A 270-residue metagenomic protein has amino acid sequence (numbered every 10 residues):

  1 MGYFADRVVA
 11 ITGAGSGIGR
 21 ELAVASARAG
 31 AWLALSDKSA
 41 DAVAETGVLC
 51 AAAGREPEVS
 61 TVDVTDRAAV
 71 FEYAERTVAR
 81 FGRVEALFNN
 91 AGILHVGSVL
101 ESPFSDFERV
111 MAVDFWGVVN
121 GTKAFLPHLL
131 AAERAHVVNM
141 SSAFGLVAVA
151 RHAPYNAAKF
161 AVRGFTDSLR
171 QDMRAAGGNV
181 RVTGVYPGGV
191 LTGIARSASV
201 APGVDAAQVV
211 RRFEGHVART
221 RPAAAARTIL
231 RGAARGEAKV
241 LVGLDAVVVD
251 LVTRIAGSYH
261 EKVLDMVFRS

Functional and structural regions predicted by a protein language model:
G2-A34: Canonical Rossmann dinucleotide-binding motif of NAD(H)/NADP(H)-dependent dehydrogenases/reductases, specifically
A29-E45: Conserved glycine-rich Rossmann-like NAD(P)H-binding loop of the short-chain dehydrogenase/reductase
T61-E72, F104: The beta1-alpha1 cofactor-binding region of Rossmann-like NAD(H)/NADP(H)-dependent oxidoreductases
S98-V99, P103-E108: Substrate-binding pocket helix/loop in short-chain dehydrogenase/reductase
T122, A158: Active-site helix of classical SDR
S142: Residue(s) in the substrate-gating loop at a strand-loop-helix junction that position the organic substrate next
D172-L244: SDR active-site lid
